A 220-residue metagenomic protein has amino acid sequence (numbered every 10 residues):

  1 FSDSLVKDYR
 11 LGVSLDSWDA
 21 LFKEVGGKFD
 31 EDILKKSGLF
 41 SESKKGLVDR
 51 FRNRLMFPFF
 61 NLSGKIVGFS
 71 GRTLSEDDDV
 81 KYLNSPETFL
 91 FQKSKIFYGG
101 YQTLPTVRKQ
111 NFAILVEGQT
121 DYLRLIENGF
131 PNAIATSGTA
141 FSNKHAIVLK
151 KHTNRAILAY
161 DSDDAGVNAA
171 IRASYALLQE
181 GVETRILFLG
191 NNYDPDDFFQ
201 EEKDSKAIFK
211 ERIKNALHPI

Functional and structural regions predicted by a protein language model:
F1, F130, N154, G181-V182: Short phosphate-binding/catalytic loops that engage adenosine nucleotides
F1-L15: Conserved alpha/beta enzyme-core scaffolds, especially Rossmann-like or related mixed alpha/beta domains that build
S17-H152, A156, A169-A170: Phosphate-handling DNA/RNA-contact segment within nucleic-acid enzymes
Q119-T120, F130, Q179-G181, L187-G190: Alpha-helical interaction elements
A140-S142, A165-V167, N192-D194: Short gly/pro/ser/thr-enriched loop/turn and capping motifs at secondary-structure boundaries
D164-L178, T184, F188: Phosphate/diphosphate-binding loops
E183-I220: C-terminal or mid-to-C-terminal helical accessory/interaction module adjacent to the motor/catalytic core
